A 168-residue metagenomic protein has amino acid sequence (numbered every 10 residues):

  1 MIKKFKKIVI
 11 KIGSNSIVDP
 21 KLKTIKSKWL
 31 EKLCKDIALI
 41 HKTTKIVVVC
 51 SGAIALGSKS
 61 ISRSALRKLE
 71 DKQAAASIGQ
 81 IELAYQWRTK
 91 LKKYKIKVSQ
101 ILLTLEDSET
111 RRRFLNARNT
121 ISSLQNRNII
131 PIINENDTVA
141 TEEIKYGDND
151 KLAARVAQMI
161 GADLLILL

Functional and structural regions predicted by a protein language model:
M1-L168: Nucleotide/pyrophosphate-binding catalytic subdomain
